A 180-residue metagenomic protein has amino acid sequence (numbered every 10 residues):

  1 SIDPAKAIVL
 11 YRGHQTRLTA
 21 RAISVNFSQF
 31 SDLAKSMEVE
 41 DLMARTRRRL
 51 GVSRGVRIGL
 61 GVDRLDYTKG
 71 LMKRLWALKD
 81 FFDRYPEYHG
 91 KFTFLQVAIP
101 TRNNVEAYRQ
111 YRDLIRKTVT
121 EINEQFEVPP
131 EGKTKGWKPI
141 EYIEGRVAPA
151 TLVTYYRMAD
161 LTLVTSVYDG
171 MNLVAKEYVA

Functional and structural regions predicted by a protein language model:
S1-A180: Catalytic cores of carbohydrate-active enzymes across secretory and cytosolic contexts
